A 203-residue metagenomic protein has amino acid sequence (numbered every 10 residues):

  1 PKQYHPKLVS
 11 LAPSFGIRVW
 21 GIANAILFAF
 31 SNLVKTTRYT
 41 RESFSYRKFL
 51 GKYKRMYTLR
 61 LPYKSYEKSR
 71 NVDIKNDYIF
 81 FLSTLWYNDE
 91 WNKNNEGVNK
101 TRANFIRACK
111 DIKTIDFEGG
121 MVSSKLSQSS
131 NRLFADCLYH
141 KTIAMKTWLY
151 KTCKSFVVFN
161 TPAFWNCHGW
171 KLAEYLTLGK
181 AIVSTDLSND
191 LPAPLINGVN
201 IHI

Functional and structural regions predicted by a protein language model:
P1-G169, T185-A193: Nucleotide-sugar donor-binding catalytic core of glycosyltransferases
C153-S155, L176-K180: Conserved donor-binding/catalytic loop of nucleotide-activated donor transferases
G198-I203: A short acidic/histidine/glycine-rich donor-binding loop in glycosyltransferase catalytic cores
